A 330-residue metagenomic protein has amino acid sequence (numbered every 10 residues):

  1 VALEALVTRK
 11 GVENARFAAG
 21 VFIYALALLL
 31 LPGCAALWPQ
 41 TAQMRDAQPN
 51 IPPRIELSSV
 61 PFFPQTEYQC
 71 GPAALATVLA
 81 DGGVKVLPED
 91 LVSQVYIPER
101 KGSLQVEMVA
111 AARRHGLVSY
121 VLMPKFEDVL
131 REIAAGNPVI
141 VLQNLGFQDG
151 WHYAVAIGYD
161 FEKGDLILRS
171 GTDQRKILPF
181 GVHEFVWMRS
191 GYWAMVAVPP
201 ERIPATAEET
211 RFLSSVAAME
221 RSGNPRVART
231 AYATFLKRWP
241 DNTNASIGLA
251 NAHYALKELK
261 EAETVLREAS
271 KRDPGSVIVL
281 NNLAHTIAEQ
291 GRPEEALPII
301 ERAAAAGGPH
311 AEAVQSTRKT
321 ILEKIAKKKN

Functional and structural regions predicted by a protein language model:
A35-A42, D160-G248: Noncatalytic regulatory segments and standalone regulatory/sensor domains
A35-L122, E127-V129, A135, V198 (+3 more regions): Cysteine-nucleophile protease catalytic domains, especially the papain-like/related folds used in DUB/UBL proteases
I51, R113, V118-R169: Active-site-adjacent substructure of cysteine-protease-like catalytic cores
R238, R272, A306-G307: Structural marker of alpha-solenoid helical repeat scaffolds
N244-G248, I278-N282, P298, E312-T317: Alpha-solenoid helical repeat scaffolds
